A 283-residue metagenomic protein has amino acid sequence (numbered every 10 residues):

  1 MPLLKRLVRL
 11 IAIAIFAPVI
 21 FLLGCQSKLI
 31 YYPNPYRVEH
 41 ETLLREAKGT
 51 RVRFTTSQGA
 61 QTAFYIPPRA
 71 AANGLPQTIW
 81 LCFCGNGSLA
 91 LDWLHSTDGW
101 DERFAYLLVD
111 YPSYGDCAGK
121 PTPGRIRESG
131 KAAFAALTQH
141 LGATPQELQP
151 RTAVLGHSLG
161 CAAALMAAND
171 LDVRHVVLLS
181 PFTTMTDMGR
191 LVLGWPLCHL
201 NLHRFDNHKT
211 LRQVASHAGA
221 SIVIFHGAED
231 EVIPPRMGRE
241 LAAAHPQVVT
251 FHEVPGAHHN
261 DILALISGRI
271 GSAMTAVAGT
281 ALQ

Functional and structural regions predicted by a protein language model:
L7-F54: An N-terminal hydrophobic leader/cap segment in hydrolases
A60-A136: Membrane-embedded segments
A143-S158: Alpha/beta-hydrolase fold nucleophile elbow
L155-M166, V232: Glycine-rich nucleophile elbow surrounding the catalytic serine of serine-hydrolase chemistry
C161-V214: Hydrolase active-site cap/lid region
V214-G219, V223-D230: Short beta-strand/loop motif that positions the catalytic acidic residue of the alpha/beta-hydrolase fold
R236-Q283: C-terminal catalytic histidine-bearing segment of alpha/beta-hydrolase fold enzymes
